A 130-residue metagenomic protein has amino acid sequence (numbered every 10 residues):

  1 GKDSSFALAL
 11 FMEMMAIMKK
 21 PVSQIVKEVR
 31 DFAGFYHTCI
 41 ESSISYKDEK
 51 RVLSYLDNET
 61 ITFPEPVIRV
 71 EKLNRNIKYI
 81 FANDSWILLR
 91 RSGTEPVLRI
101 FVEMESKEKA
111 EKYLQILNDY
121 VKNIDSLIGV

Functional and structural regions predicted by a protein language model:
G1-V130: Phosphate-binding and adjacent anionic-ligand microenvironments
